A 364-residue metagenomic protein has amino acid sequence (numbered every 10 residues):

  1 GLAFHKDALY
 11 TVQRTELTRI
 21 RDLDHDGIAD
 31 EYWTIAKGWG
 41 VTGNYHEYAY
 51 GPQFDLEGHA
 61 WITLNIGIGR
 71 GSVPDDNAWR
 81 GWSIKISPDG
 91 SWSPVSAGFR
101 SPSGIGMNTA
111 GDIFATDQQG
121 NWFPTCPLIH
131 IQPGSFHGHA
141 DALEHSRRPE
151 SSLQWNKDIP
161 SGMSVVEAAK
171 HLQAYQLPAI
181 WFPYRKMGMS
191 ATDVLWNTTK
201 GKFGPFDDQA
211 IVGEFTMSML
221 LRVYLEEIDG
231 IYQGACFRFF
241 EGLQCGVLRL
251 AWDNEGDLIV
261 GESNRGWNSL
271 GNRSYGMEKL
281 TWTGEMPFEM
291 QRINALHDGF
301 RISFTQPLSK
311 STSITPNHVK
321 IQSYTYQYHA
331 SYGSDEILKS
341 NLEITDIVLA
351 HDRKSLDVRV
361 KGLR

Functional and structural regions predicted by a protein language model:
G1-R292, L296, K310: Beta-propeller domains with acidic blade repeats across secreted/periplasmic ectodomains and cytosolic WD/CNH propellers
E214, Q306, V360-G362: Non-cytosolic beta-sheet module surface loops
P287-F288, L342-I344, L356: Short structured motifs
Q291-I293, T345-L349: Short amphipathic beta-strand and strand-loop transition segments with alternating hydrophobic
D298-I302, L356: Structural beta-strand segments of beta-rich domains
S303-D346: Short, surface-exposed alpha-helix to beta-strand junction/turn motifs within ectodomains of secreted and cell-envelope
L349-L363: A surface-exposed beta-strand-loop module
